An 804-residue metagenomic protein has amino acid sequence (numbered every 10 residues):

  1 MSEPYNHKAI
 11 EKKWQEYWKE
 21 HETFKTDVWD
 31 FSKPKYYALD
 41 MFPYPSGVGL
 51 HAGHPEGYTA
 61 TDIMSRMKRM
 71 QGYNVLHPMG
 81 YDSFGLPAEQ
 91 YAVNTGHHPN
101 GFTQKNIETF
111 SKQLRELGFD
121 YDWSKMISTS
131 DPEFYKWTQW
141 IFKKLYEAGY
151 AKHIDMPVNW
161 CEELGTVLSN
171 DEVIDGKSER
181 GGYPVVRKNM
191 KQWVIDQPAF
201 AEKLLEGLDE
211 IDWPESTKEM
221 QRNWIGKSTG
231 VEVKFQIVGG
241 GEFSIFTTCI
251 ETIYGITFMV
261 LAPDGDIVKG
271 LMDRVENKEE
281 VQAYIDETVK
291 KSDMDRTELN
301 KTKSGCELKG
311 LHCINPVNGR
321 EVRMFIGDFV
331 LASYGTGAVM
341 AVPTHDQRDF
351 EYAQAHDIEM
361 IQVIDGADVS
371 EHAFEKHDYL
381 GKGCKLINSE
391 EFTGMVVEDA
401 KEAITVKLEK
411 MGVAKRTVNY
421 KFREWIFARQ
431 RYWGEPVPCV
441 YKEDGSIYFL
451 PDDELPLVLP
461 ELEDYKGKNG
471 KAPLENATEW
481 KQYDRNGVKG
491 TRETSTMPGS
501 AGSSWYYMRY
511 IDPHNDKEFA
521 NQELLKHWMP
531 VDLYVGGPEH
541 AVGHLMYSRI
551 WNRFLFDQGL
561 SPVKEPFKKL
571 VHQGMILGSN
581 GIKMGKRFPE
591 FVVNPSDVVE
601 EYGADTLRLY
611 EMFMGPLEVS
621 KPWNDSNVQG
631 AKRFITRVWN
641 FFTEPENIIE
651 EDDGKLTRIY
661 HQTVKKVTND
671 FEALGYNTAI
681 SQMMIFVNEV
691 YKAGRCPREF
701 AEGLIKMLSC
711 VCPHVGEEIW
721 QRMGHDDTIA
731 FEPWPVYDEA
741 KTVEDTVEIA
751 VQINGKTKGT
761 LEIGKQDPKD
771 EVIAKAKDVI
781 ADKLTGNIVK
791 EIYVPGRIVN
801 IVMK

Functional and structural regions predicted by a protein language model:
M1-L39, R69-P78, G101-T109, W213 (+2 more regions): Conserved oxyanion/phosphate-binding beta-strand-loop segments in alpha/beta enzyme cores
E3-Q15, T138-D365, N469-E479, Y483-N486 (+4 more regions): NTP-handling and nucleic-acid-processing catalytic cores
P4, K13, Y17-H21, N94-I250 (+10 more regions): Residue patterns forming the tRNA-binding/recognition surfaces of aminoacyl-tRNA synthetases and related DALR
D27-P99, T103, I127-I141, T247-T248 (+2 more regions): N-terminal catalytic cores of NTP/NDP-binding nucleotidyl/phosphoryl-transfer enzymes
R66-N74, N94-N100, K112, E116-D120 (+15 more regions): Secondary-structure transition/capping motifs at alpha-helix termini and the adjoining loop/turn into the next element
D82, E147-C161, R416-G445, L560 (+3 more regions): Helix-rich, typically C-terminal accessory recognition domains appended to large enzymatic cores
F243-G265, W425, R431-W433, V437 (+4 more regions): Conserved phosphate/anionic-ligand binding catalytic regions in large, soluble enzymes, centered on
L311-V317, E321-Y334, L474-L617: Alpha-helical recognition segments enriched in aromatics with Gly/Pro capping that present substrate-recognition
